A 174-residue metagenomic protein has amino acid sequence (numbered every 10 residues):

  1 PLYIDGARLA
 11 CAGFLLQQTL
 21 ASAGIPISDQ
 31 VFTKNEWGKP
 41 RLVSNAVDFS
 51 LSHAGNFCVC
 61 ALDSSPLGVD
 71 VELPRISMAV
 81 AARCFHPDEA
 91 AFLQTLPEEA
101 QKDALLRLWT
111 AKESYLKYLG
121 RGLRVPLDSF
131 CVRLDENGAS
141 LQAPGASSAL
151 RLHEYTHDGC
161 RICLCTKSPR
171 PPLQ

Functional and structural regions predicted by a protein language model:
P1-Q174: Core catalytic alpha/beta fold that binds nucleotide/phospho-ligands
